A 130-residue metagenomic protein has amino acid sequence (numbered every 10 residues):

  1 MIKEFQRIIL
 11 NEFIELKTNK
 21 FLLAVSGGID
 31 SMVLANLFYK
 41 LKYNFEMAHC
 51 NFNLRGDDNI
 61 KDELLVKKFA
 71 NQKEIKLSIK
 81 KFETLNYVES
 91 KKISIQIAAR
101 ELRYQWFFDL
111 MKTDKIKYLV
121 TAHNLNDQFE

Functional and structural regions predicted by a protein language model:
M1-E130: Core alpha/beta nucleotide-donor-binding catalytic domains of modification enzymes
